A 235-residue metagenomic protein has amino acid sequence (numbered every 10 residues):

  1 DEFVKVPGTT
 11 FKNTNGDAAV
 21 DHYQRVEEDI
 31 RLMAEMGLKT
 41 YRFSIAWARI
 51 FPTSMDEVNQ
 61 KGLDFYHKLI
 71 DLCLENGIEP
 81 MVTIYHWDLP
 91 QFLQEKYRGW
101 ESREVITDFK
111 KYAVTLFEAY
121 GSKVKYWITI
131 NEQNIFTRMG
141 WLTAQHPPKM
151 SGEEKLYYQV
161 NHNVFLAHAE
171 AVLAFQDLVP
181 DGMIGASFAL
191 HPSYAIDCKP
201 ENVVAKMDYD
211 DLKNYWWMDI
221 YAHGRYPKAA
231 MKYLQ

Functional and structural regions predicted by a protein language model:
D1-N59, L63, L69-L72, N76: N-terminal structural segment of carbohydrate-active enzymes
D1-T10, T53-M55, D64-Q235: Active-site region of glycoside hydrolase catalytic domains
